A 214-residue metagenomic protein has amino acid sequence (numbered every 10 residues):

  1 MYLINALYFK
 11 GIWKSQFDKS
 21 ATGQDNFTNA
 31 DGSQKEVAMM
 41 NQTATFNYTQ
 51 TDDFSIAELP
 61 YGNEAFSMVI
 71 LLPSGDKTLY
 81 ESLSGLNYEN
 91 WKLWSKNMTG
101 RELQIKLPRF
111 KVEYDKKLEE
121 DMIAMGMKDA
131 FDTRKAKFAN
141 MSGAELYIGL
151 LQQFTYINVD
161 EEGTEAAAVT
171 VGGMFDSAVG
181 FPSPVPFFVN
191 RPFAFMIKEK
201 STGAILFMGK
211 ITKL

Functional and structural regions predicted by a protein language model:
M1-L214: Mature hydrolase/peptidase catalytic cores and their serpin-fold inhibitory cores, especially in secreted
